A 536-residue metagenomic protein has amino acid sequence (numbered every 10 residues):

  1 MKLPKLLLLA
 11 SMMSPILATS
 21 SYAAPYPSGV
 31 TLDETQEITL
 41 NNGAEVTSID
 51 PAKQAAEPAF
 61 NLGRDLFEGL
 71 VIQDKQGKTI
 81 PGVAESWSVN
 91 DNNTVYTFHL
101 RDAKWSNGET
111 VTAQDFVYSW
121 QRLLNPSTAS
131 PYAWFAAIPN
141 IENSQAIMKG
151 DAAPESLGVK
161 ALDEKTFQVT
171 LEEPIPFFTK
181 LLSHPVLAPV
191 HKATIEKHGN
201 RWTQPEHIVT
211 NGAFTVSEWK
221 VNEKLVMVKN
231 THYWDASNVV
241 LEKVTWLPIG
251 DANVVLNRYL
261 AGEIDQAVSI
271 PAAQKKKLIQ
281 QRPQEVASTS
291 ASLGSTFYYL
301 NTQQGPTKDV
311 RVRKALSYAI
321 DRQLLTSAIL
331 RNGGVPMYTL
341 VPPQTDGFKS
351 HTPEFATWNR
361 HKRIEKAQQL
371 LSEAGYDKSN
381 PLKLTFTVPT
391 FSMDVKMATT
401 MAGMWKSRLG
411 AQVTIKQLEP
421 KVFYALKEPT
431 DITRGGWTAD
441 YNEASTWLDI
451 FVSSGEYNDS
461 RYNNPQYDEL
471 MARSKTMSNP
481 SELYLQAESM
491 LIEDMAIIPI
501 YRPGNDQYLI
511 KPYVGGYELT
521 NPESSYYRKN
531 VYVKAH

Functional and structural regions predicted by a protein language model:
A24, T31, K160, R360-H361 (+4 more regions): Extracytoplasmic/peripheral linker and loop segments enriched in polar/acidic and small residues with frequent Thr/Pro
P25, A44-F60, V83, P131-Y132 (+3 more regions): A structural "hinge/loop" feature
N41-D91, Q121, H207-T210: N-terminal lobe/hinge region of extracytoplasmic solute-binding protein
E85-W134, Q168, R258, P306: Aromatic- and charge-enriched surface segment that lines or borders ligand/interaction sites
A113-S119, E164-T170, P174, G212-A213 (+5 more regions): Alpha-helical secondary-structure segments
Q145, G150-S156, K160, K165 (+3 more regions): Gly/Pro-rich hinge or "lid" segments in bacterial periplasmic/extracellular proteins
S217-V228, T245-Q304, S327, P336: Extracellular/periplasmic solute-recognition and catalytic clefts
V335-E373, T390-K396: Structural transition elements
